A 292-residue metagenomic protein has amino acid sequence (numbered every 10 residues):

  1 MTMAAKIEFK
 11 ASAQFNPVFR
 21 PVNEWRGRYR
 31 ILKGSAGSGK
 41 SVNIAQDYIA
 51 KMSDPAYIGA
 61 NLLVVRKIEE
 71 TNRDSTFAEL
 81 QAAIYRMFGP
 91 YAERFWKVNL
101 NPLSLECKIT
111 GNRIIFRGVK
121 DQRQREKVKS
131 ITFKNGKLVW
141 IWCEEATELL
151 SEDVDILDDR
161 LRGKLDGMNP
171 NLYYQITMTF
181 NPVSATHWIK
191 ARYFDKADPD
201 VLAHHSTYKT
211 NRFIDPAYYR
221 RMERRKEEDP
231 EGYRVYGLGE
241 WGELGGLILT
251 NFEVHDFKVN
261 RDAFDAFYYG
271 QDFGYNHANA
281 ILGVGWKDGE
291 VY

Functional and structural regions predicted by a protein language model:
M1-Y29: Pre-P-loop entry segment of helicase/translocase ATPase cores
S41-I58: Walker A/P-loop NTP-binding motif
A60-N72: Conserved RecA-like ASCE P-loop NTPase motor core of nucleic-acid helicases/translocases
T71-V139: Inter-Walker segment of RecA-like/P-loop motor cores
E144-E145: Walker B catalytic acidic pair
E148-K226: ASCE P-loop NTPase helicase motor core
N211-F273: ATPase catalytic-site recognition across NTP-hydrolyzing enzymes
G283-Y292: Nucleic-acid-processing active sites and adjacent nucleic-acid-binding tracks, predominantly divalent metal-dependent
